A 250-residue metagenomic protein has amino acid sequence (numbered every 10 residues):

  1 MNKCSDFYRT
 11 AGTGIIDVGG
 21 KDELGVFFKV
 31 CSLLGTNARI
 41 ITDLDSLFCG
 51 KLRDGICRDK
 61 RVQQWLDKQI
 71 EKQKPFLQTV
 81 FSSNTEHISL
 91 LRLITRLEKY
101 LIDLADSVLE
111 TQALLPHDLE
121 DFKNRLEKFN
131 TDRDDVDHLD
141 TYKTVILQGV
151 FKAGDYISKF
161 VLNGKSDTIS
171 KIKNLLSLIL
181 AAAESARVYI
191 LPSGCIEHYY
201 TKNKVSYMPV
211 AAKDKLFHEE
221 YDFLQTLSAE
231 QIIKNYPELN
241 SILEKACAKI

Functional and structural regions predicted by a protein language model:
N2-I250: Acidic, Mg2+-coordinating catalytic modules of nucleic-acid enzymes
